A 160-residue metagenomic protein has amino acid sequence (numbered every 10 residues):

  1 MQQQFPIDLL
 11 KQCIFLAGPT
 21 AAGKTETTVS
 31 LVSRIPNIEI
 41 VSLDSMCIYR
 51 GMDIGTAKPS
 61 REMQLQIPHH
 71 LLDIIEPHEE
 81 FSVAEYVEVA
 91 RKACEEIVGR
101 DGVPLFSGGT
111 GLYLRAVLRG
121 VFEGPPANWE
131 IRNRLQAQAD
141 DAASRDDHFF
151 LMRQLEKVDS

Functional and structural regions predicted by a protein language model:
M1-S160: Phosphate/pyrophosphate-binding catalytic cores of soluble transferases and nucleic-acid-acting enzymes
